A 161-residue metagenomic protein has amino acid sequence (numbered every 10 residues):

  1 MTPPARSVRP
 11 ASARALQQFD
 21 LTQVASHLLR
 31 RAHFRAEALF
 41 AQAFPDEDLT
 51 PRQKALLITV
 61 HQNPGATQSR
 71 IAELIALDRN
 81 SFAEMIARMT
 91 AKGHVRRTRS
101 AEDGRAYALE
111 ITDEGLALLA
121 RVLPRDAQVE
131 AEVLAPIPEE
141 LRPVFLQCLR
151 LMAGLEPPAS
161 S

Functional and structural regions predicted by a protein language model:
M1-E47: N-terminal leader segment of winged-helix/HTH proteins
P4-V8, E37, G65, A87-R150 (+1 more regions): Charged, amphipathic alpha-helical coiled-coil/dimerization segments
Q18, G154-S161: Short, charged, intrinsically disordered terminal tails
L29, V60-P64: Short helix-to-turn junction characteristic of helix-turn-helix DNA-binding domains, especially the helix
L56-L57: Short alpha-helical "packing" element that flanks the helix-turn-helix/winged-helix DNA-binding module
A72: The alpha-helix within a helix-turn-helix
